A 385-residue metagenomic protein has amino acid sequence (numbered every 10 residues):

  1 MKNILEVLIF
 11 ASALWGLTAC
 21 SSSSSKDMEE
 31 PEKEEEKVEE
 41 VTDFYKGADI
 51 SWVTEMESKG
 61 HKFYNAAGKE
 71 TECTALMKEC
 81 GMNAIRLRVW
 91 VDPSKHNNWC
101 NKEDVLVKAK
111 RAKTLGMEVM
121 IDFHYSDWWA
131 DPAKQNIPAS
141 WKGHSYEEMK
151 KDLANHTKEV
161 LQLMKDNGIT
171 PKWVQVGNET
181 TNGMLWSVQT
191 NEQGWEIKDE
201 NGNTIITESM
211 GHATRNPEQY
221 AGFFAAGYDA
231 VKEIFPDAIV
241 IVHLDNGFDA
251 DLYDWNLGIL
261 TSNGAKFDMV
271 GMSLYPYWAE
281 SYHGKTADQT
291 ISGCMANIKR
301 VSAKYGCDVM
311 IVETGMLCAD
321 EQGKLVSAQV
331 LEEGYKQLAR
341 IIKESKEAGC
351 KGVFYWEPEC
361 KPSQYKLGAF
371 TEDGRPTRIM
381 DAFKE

Functional and structural regions predicted by a protein language model:
N3, A13-E39: Bacterial Sec-dependent N-terminal signal peptides
E36-L76: Boundary/entry segment of secreted carbohydrate-active catalytic domains
Y45-I50, I85-L87, V119-F123, K172-V176 (+4 more regions): Hydrophobic faces of well-ordered beta-strands that scaffold small-molecule active sites in alpha/beta enzyme cores
M56-E57, H61-G68, V91-E103, T181-M184 (+4 more regions): Acidic-and-aromatic substrate-binding clefts and catalytic sites of carbohydrate-active enzymes
S58-K62, W129, N191-I205, R300 (+1 more regions): Aromatic-rich peripheral "rim/lid" segments of glycoside hydrolase catalytic domains that contact and position glycan
G60-K78, L153-L163, D249-S262, Y335-I341: Short, acidic/polar
T71-T74, E233-H243, G247-G323, R340-E347: Glycoside hydrolase catalytic-domain groove-lining segments
A75-K198, T204-N216, Y220-I239, D245 (+1 more regions): Substrate-binding cleft and catalytic face of glycoside hydrolase catalytic domains, especially the flexible beta-alpha
